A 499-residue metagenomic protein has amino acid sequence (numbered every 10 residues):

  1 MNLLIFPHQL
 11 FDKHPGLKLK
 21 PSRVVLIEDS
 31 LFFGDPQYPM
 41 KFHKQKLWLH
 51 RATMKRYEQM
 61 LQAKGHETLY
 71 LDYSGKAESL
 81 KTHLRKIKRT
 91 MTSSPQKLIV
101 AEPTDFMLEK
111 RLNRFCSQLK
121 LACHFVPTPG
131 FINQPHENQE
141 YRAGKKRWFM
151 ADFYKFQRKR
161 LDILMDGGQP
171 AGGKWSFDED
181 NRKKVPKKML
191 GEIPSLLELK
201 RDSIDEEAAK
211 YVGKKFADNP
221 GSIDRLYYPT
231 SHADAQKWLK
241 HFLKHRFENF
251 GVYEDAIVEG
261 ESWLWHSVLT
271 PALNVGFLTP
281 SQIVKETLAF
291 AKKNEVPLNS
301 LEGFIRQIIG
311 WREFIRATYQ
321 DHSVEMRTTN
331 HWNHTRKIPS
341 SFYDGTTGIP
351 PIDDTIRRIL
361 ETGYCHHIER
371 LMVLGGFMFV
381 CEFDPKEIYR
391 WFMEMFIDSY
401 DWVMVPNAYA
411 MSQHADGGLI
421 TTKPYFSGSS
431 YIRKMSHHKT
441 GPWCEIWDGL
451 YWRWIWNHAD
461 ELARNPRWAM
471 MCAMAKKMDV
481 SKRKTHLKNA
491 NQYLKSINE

Functional and structural regions predicted by a protein language model:
M1-Y73: N-terminal beta-strand-loop-alpha-helix module at the start of alpha/beta ligand-binding or catalytic domains
N2, F11-D12, V24-F33, R56-Q59 (+9 more regions): Alpha-helical membrane-anchoring segments
F6-L10, P15, G260-E499: C-terminal catalytic domain of photolyase/cryptochrome flavoproteins, centering on the FAD-binding pocket
H43-Q45, A256, F342-Y343: Short, contiguous strand/loop micro-motifs
L49-L69, I99-V100, G363-K386: Hydrophobic/aromatic-rich, well-ordered segments within soluble, folded domains that form packed cores
G65-S79, S341-D344: Glycine-rich phosphate-binding "P-loop"
K76-T90, S94-Y228, Y409: Beta-rich, aromatic/charged-enriched effector core domains that present basic-aromatic interfaces for binding
L161-G303, W454-N457, L462-E499: Glycine/tryptophan-enriched, flexible segments
